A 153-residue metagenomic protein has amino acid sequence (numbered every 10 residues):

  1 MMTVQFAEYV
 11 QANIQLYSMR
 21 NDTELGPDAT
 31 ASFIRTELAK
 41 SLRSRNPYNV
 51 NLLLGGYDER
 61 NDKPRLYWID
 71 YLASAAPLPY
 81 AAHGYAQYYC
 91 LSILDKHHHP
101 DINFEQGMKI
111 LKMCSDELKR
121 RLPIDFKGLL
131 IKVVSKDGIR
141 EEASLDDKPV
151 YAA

Functional and structural regions predicted by a protein language model:
M1-A153: Long, low-complexity N-terminal extensions
